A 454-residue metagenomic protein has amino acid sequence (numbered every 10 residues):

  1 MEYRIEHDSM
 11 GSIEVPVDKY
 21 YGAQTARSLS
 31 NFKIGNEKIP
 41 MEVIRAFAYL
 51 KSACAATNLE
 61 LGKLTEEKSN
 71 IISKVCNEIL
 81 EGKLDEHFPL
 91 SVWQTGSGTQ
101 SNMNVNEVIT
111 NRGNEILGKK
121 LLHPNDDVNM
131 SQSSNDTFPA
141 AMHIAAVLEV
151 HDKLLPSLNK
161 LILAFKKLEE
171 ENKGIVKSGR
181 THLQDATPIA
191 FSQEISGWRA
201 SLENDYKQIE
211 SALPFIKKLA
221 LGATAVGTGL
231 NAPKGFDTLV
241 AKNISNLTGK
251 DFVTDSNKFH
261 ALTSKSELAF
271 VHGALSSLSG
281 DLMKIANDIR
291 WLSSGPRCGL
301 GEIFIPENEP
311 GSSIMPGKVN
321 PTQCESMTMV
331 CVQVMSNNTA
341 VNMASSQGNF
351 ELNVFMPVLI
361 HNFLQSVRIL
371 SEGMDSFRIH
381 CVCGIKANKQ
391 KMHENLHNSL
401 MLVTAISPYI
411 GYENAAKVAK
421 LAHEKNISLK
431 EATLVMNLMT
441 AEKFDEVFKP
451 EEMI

Functional and structural regions predicted by a protein language model:
M1-I454: Conserved, well-structured ligand/cofactor-binding cores
